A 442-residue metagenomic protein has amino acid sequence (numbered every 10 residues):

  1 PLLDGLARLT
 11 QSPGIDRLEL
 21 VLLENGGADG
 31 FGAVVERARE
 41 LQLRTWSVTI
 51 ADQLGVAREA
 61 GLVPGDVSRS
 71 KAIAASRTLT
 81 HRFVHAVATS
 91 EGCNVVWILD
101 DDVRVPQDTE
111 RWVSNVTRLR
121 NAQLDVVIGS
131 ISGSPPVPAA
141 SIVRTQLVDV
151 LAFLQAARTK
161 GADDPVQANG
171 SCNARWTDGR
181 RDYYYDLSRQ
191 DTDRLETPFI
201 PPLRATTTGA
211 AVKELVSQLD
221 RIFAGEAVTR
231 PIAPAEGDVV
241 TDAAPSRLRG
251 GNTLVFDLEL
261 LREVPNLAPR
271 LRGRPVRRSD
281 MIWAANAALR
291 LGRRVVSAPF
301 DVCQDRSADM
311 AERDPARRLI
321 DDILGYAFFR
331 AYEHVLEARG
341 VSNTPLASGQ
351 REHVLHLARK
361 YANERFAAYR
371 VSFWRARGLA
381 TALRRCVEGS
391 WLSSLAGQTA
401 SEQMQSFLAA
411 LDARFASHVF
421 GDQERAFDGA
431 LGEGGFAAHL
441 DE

Functional and structural regions predicted by a protein language model:
P1-L2, R69-R77, R249-N252, D280: Phosphate/oxyanion-binding active-site loops and adjacent basic polyanion-contact surfaces
L2-R17, G27-A28, L41, N121: Short, acidic, metal-binding catalytic loop of nucleotide-sugar glycosyltransferases
G30-C93: Active-site-proximal specificity loops/subdomain of glycosyltransferases
S90-P106: Short beta-strand-to-loop acidic/aromatic patch adjacent to the donor-nucleotide binding site
P106-L267: Conserved catalytic core of nucleotide-sugar-dependent glycosyltransferases
L260, D301-E442: Terminal low-complexity segments of carbohydrate-biosynthetic enzymes
V276-I282: Acidic donor-binding loop at a coil-to-helix junction in glycosyltransferase catalytic cores that engages
R294-F300: Acidic/polar loop patches that form or flank catalytic/metal-binding clefts of enzymes that bind anionic ligands
